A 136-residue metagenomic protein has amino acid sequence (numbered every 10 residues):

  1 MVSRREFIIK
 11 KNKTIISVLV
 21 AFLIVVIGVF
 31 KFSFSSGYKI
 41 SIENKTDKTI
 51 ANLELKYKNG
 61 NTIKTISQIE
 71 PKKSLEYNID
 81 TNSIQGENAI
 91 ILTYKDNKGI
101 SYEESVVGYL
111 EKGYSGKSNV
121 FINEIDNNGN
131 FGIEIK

Functional and structural regions predicted by a protein language model:
M1-N12: N-terminal Lys/Arg-rich, disordered targeting/topogenic segments
K13-K31: Hydrophobic membrane-insertion alpha-helices, especially the h-region of bacterial N-terminal signal peptides
S33-K39: Short coil/turn motif common to extracellular beta-sandwich-like domains
I40-T49: Asparagine-centered strand-capping/turn motif at beta-strand->loop junctions
K48-Y57: Short, ordered, surface-exposed loop/turn motifs in non-cytosolic proteins
K56-S105: Extracytoplasmic/periplasmic/luminal assembly and interaction segments in envelope/secretory/respiratory proteins
I84-I135: Structured, soluble extracytoplasmic/luminal domains of envelope-associated proteins
